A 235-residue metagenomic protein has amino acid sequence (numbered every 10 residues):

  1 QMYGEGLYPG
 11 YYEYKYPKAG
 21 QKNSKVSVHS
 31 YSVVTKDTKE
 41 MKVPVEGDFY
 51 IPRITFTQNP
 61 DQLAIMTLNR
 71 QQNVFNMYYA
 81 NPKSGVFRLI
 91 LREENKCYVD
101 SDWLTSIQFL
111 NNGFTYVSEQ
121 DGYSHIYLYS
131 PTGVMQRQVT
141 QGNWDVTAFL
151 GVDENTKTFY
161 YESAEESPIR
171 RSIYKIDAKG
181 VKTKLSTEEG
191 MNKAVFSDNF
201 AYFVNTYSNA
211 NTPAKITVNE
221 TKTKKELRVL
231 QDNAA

Functional and structural regions predicted by a protein language model:
Q1, K25-S27, M41, Y50-T55 (+8 more regions): Non-catalytic accessory segments flanking enzyme active sites
Q1-K22, L68-R70, S163-E165: Short, conserved, GDST-rich strand-edge loop motifs in beta-rich repeat architectures
G20-S24, R70-V74, E119-S124, E165-R170 (+1 more regions): Short, solvent-exposed loop/turn segments at conserved positions within beta-propeller repeat blades
V26-V33, Y78-G85, L128-P131, Y174-D177 (+1 more regions): Beta-propeller blade signature
V33-V43: A short helix->beta-strand "capping" segment at the edge of beta-propeller domains
N59-D61, N111-N112, N155-K157, A201: Short coil/turn segments that connect the beta-strands within blades of beta-propeller domains
L89, V99, S106-S118, L128: Large, well-folded core regions of big proteins
